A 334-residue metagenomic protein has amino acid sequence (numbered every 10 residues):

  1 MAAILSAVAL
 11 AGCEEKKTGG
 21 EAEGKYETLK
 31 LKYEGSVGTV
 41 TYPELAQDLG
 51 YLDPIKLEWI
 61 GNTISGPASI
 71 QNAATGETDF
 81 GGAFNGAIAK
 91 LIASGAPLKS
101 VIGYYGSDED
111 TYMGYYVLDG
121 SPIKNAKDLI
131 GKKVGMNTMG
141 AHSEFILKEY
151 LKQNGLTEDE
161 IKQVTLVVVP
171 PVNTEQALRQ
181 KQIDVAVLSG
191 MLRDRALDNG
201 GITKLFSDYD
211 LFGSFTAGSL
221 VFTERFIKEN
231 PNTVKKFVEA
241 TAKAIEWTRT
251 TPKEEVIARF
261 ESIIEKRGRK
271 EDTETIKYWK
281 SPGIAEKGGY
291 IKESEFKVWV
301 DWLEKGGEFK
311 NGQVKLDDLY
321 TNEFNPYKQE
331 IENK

Functional and structural regions predicted by a protein language model:
M1-K30, Q329-K334: Short, low-complexity disordered leader/linker segments with a strong preference for bacterial N-terminal type II
E21-T157, Q163-V167, S214: Short, glycine-/small- and polar/acidic-enriched structural segments that line small-molecule recognition paths
T39-Y42, S65, S69, F84-A87 (+10 more regions): Stable alpha-helical elements in mature extracytoplasmic
P54, S107-D108, D210-F212, S281-K292: Short, solvent-exposed loop/beta-turn-alpha elements that line the ligand-binding surface or hinge of extracytoplasmic
N85-G95, L147-K148, D184-I202, W302: A ligand-binding cleft/hinge motif common to bilobed small-molecule-binding domains
V167, V172-I263: Pocket-lining segment of extracytoplasmic ligand-binding domains
K228-K310: Secondary-structure end/capping motifs
K297-K334: Conserved C-terminal helix/tail region of periplasmic/extracytoplasmic solute-binding proteins
